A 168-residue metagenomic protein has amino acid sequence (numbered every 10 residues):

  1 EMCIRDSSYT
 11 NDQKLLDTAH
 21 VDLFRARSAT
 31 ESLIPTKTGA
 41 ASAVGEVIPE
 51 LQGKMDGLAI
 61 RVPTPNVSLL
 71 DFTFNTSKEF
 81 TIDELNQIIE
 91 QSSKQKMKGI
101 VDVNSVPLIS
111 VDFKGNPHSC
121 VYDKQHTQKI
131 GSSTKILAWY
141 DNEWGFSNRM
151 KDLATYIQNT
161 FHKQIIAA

Functional and structural regions predicted by a protein language model:
E1: Residues forming the flavin
I4-T134: C-terminal substrate-binding/catalytic lobe of Rossmann-fold NAD(P)-dependent oxidoreductases
K114-A168: NAD(P)-dependent Rossmann-like dehydrogenase/reductase catalytic/cofactor-binding core
